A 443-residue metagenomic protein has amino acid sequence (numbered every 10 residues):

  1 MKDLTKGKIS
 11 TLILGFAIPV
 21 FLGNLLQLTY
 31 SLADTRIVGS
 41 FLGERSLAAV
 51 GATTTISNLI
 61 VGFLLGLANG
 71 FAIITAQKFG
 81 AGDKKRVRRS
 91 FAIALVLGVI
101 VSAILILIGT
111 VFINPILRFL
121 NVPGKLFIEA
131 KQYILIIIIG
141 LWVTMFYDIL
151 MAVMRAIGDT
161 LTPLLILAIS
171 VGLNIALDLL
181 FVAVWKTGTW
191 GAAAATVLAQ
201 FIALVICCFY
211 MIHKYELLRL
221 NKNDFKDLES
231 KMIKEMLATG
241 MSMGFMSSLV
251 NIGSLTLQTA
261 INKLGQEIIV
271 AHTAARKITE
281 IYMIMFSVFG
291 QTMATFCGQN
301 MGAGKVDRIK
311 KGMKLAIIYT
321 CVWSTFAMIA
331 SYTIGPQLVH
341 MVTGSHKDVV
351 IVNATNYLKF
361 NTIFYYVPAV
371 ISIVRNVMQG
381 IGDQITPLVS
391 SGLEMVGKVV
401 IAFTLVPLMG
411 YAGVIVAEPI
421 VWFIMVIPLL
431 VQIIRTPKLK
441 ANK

Functional and structural regions predicted by a protein language model:
M1-A17, T75-G140, V184-M241, C297-I363 (+1 more regions): Short alpha-helical transmembrane segments in multi-pass integral membrane proteins
V20-I73, I137-T144, K234-N300, T320-M328 (+3 more regions): Transmembrane helix-bundle signature of multi-pass secondary active exporters and lipid flippases
Q27, S31, T35, G39 (+12 more regions): Juxtamembrane/transmembrane-helix interface segments of polytopic membrane transporters
T29-S40, L47, R155, L179-W185 (+2 more regions): Extended hydrophobic secondary-structure segments
L32, F41-E44, K78-A81, A156-I157 (+5 more regions): Helix-loop interface residues and adjacent transmembrane-helix termini in multi-pass membrane transporters, primarily
L32-T35, L107, I149-V153, G172-L180 (+6 more regions): Alpha-helical transmembrane segments of multipass membrane proteins
L47-L107, T144-P163, H272-G335, P368-S390: Small-residue-rich hydrophobic transmembrane alpha-helices
A68, I137-R155, P163-N174, A192-C207 (+4 more regions): Short runs within selected transmembrane alpha-helices of multi-pass transporters and secretion channels
